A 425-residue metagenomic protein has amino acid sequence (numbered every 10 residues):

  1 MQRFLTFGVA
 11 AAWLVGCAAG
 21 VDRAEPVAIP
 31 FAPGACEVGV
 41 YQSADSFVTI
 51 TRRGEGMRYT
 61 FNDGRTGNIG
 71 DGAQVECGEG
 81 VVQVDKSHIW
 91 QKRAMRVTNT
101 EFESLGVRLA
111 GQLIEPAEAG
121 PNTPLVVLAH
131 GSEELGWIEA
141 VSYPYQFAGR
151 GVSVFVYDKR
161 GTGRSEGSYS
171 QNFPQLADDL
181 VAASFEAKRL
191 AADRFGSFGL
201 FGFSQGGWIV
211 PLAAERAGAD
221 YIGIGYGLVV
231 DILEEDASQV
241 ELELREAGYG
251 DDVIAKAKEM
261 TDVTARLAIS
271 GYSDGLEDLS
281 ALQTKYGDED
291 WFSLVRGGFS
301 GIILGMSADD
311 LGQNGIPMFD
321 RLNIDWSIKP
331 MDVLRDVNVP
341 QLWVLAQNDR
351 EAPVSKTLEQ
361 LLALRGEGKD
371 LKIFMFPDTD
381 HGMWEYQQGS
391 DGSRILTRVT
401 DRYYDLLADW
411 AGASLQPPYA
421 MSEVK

Functional and structural regions predicted by a protein language model:
I29, Q83-A119: N-terminal cap/lid segment of alpha/beta-hydrolase-fold proteins
P121-G131: Short beta-strand element of the alpha/beta-hydrolase
G131-Y145, K159, S355: The serine-hydrolase catalytic nucleophile loop
F147-R164: Conserved alpha/beta-hydrolase
S170-L190: Alpha/beta-hydrolase active-site loop
G225-V333: Accessory cap/linker subdomain of secreted extracellular hydrolases
V337, W343-L345, D349: Short beta-strand/loop motif that positions the catalytic acidic residue of the alpha/beta-hydrolase fold
R350-K356: Conserved alpha/beta-hydrolase "acid-adjacent" motif
